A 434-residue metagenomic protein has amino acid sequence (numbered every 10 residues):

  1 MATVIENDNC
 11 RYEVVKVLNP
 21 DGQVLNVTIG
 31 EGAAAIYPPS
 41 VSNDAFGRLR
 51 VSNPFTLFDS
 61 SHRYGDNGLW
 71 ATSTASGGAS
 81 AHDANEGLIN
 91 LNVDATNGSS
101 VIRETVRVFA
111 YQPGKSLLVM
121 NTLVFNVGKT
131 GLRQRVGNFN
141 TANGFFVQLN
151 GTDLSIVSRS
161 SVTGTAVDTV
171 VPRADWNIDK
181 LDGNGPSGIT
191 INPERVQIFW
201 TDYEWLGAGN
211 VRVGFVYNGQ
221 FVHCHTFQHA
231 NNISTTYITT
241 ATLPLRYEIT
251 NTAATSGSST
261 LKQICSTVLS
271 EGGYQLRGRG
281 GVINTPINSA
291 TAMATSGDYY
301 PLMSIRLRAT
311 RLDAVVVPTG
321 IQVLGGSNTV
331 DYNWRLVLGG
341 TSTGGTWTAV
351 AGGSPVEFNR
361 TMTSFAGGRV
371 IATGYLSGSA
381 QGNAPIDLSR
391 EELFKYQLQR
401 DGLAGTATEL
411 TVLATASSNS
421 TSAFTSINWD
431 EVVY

Functional and structural regions predicted by a protein language model:
M1-S73, G273-D298, S304-V330: Extended, low-complexity segments enriched in Ser/Thr/Gly and acidic residues that occur primarily in surface-exposed
L91-T169, R306-A309, D313-V316, Q322-T348: Secretory/extracellular carbohydrate-interaction modules and structurally similar beta-sandwich "look-alikes"
L118-V124, R133, F146-Q148, V157 (+5 more regions): Residues within well-ordered beta-strands of beta-sheet-rich folds
K129-T152, Q220-H223, T406-A407, T415-Y434: C-terminal interaction-tip segments
F146, I191-P286: Aromatic sugar-binding interfaces of carbohydrate-active proteins
T165-I198: Short, aromatic/His-centered strand-loop micro-motif at the edge of beta-sheets
T239-I249, T319-I321, Y396-N419: Noncatalytic modules at the cell exterior or secretory-pathway interfaces, chiefly beta-strand-rich lectin/adhesion
S354-Y396: Extended, solvent-exposed segments with strong compositional bias
